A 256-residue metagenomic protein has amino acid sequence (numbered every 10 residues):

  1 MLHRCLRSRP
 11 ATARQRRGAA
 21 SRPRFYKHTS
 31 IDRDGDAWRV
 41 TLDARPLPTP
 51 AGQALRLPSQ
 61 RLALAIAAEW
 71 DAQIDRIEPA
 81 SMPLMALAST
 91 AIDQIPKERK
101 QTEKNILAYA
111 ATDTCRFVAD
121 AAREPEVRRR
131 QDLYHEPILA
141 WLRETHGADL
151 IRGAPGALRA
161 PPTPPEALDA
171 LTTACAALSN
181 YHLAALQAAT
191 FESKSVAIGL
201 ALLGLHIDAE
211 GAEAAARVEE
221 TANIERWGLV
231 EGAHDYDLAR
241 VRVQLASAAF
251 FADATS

Functional and structural regions predicted by a protein language model:
M1-S21: N-terminal mitochondrial targeting presequence
R24-R33: Short N-terminal "domain-start" leader segments that mark the transition from disordered tails or signal peptides into
D32-P48: Short aromatic-glycine-(Arg/Gly/Cys) micro-motifs in beta-strand/loop hairpins
R45-A119: A surface-exposed, charged beta-strand/loop segment in the N-terminal or early-internal portion of soluble proteins
K100-A170: Internal, conserved structured core segments that host functional sites
P161-E231: An internal, amphipathic alpha-helical element
E213-S256: Long hydrophobic alpha-helical segments typical of transmembrane helices together with their membrane-interfacial
